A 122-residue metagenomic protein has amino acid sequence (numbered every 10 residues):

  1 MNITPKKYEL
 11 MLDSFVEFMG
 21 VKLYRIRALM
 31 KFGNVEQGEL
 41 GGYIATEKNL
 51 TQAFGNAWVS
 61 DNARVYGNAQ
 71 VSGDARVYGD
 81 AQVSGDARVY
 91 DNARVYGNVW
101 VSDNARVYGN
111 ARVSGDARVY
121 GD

Functional and structural regions predicted by a protein language model:
M1-F54: Terminal amphipathic alpha-helical/low-complexity segments used for targeting or macromolecular assembly
Q52-D122: A detector of tandem-repeat and repeat-rich interaction/domain scaffolds
